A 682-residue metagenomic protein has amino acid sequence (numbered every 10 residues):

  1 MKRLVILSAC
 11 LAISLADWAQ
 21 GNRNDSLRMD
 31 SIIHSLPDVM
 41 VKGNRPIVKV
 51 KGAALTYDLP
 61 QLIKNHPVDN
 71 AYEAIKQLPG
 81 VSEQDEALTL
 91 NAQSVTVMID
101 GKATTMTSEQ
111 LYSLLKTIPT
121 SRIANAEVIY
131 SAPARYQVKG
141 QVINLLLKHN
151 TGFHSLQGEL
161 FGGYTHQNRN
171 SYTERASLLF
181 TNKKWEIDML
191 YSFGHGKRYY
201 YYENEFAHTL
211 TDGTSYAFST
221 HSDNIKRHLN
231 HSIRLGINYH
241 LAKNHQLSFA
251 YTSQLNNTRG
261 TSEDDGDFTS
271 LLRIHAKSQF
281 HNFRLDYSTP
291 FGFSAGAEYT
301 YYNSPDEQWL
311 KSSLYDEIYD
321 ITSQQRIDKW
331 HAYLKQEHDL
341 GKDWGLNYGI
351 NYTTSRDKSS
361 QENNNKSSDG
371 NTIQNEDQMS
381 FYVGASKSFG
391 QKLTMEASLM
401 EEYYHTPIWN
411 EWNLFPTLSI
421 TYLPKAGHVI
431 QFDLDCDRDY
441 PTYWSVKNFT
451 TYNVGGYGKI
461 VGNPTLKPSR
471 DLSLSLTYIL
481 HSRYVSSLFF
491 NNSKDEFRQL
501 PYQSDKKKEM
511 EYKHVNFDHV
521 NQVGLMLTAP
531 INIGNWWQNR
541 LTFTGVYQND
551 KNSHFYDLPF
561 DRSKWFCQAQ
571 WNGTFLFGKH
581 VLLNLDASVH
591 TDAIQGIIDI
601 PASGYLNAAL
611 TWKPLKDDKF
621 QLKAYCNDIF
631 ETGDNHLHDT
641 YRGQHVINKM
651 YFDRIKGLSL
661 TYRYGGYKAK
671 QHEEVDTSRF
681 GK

Functional and structural regions predicted by a protein language model:
Q20-N22, P614-K682: C-terminal beta-signal and adjacent terminal beta-strands/loops of Gram-negative outer-membrane beta-barrel proteins
G21-I63, E83-D85, A92, G140: Short, acidic, small-residue-rich periplasmic hinge/interaction motif at the N-terminus of Gram-negative outer-membrane
L27-R28, D38, A71-A74, L111-S113 (+3 more regions): N-terminal periplasmic accessory domains that precede and gate Gram-negative outer-membrane beta-barrel machines
Y72-T107: Extracytoplasmic beta-strand/coil segments of soluble accessory domains associated with Gram-negative outer-membrane
T104-S131: Short acidic/polar hinge/loop motifs at secondary-structure boundaries that mediate gating or recognition
R169-K197, G213-T261, Q279-F283, T289 (+1 more regions): Transmembrane beta-barrel wall of Gram-negative outer-membrane proteins
W185, N230-T258, L271-G427, S482-L488 (+2 more regions): Face-selective signature of the C-terminal outer-membrane beta-barrel domain
R438-S487, N492-K494, Y512-V523, N532 (+1 more regions): Outer-membrane beta-barrel signature, preferentially recognizing the C-terminal barrel domain of Gram-negative
